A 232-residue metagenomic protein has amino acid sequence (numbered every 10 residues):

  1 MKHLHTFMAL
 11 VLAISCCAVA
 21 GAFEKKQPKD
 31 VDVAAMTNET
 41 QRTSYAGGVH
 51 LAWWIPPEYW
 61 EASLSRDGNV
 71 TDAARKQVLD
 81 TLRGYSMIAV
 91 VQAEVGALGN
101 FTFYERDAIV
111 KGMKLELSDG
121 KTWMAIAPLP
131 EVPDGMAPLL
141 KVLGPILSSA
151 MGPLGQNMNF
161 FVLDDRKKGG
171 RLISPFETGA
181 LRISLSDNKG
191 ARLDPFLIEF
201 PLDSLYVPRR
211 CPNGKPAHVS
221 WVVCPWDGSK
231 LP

Functional and structural regions predicted by a protein language model:
M1-M8: Bacterial N-terminal signal peptides that target proteins for export
M8-C17: Bacterial N-terminal signal peptides
G21-S220, P225-P232: Conserved functional micro-motifs across diverse proteins
